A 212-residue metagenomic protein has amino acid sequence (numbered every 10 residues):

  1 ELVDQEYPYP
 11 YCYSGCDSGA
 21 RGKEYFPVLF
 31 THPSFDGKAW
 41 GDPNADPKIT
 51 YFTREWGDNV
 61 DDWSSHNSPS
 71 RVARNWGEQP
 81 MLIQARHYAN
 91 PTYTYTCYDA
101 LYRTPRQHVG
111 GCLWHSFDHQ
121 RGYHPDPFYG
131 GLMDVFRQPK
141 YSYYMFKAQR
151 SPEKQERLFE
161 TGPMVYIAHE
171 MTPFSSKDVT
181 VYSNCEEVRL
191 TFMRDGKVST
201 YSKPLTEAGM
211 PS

Functional and structural regions predicted by a protein language model:
E1-S142, Q155, F159-E170, G196: Substrate-binding/catalytic cleft of secreted carbohydrate-active enzymes, primarily glycoside hydrolases
K147-R189: Surface beta-strand/loop "capping" patches
V188-S212: Long, low-complexity serine/threonine/glycine- and acidic-rich segments characteristic of extracellular
